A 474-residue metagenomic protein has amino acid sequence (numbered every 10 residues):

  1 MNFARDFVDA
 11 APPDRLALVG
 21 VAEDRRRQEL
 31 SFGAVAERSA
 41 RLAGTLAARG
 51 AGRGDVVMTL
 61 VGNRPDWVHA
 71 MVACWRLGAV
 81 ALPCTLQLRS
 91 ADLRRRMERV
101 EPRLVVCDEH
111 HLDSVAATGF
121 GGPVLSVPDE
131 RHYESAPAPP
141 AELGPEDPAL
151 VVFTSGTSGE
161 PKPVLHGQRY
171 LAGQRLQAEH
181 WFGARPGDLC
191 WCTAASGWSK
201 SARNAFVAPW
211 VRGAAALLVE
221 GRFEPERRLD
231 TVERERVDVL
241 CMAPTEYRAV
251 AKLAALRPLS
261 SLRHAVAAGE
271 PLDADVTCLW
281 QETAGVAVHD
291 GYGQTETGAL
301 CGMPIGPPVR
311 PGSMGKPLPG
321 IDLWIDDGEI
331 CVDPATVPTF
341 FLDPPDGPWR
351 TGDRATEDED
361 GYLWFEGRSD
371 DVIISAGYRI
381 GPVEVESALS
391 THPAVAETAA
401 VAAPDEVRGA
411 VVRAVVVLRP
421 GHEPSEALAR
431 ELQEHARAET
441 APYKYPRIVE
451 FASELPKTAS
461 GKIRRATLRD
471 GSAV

Functional and structural regions predicted by a protein language model:
P13-L16, A136-F153, E160, G183-L189: Conserved pre-ATP/AMP-binding loop-to-beta segment of ANL
D14, L18-R64, V68-V72, R89-R94 (+1 more regions): Conserved AMP-binding/adenylate-forming core of the ANL superfamily
A22-D24, Q28, L104-E146, E160: ANL superfamily adenylate-forming
Q28-G33, A149-G173: Conserved AMP-binding A3 loop
A36-G44, P145, V164-R185, T193-A194 (+1 more regions): Conserved structural elements of the adenylate-forming
L88, L240, I325, P334 (+5 more regions): AMP-binding/adenylate-forming catalytic core of the ANL superfamily
A172-C192, S196-V239, K252-L253: Conserved AMP-binding/adenylation subdomain of ANL enzymes
V237-M242, A251-V309, D322: Gly/Ser/Thr-rich phosphate-binding loop
